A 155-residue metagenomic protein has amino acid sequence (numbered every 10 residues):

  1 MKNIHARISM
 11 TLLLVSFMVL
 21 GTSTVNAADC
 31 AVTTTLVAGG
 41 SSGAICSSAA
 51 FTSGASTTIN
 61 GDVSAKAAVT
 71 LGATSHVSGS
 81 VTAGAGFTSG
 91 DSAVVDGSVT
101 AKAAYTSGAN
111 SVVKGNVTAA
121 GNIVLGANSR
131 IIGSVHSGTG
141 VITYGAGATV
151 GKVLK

Functional and structural regions predicted by a protein language model:
M1-K2, T100: Short secondary-structure boundary micro-motifs
K2-L12: Bacterial N-terminal signal peptides that target proteins for export
M10-G21: Bacterial N-terminal signal peptides
V25-K155: Short, ordered "entry" segments at domain starts
